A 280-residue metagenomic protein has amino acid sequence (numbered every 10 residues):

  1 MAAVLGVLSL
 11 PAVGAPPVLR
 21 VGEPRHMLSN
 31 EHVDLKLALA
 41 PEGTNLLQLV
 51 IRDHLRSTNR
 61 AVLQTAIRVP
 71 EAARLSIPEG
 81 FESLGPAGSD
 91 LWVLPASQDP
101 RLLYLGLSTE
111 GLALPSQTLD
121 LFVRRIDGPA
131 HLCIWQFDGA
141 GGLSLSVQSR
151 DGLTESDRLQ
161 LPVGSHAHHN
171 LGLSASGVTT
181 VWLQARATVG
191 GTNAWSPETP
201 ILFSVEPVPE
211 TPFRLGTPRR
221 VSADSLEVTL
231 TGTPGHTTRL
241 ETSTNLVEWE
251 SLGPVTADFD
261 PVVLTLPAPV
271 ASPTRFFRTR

Functional and structural regions predicted by a protein language model:
A15-S165, R186, W195-P200, S204-T211: Phosphate/adenylate-binding glycine loop and adjacent helical scaffold
V33, H169, D224-V228: Structural beta-strand segments of beta-rich domains
A167, A175-T179, H236: Short tyrosine-centred short linear motifs in exposed loops/low-complexity segments
A167-L171, V262-L264: Short strand-edge motifs at loop-to-beta-strand transitions and within beta-strands of extracellular beta-rich domains
S174-T179, P269-P273: Surface-exposed, short loops/turns at beta-strand junctions within beta-sandwich domains
L183-A185, T279: Hydrophobic/tyrosine-rich beta-strand signature of extracellular beta-sandwich/beta-rich modules, prominently
R186-T188, S243: Conserved Ser/Thr-centered positions that define the repeating blades of beta-propeller domains
T211-R280: Short, composition-biased motifs enriched in small/polar/acidic residues
